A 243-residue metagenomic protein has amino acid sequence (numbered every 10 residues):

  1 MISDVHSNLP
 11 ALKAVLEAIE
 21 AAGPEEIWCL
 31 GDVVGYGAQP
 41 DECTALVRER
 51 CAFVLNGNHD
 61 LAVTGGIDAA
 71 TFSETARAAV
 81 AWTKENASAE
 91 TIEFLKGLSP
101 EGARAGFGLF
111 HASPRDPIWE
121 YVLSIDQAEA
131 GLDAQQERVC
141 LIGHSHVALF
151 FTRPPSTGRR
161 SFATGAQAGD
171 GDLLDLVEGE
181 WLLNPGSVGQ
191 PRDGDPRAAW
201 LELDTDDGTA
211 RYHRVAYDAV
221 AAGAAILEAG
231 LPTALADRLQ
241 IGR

Functional and structural regions predicted by a protein language model:
M1-H6, G106-S113, L182-G186: Active-site-proximal beta-strand elements of phosphoester/diester hydrolases
I2, S7-I92: Core catalytic region of metal-dependent phosphoesterases/phosphodiesterases, especially metallo-beta-lactamase-like
H6-A11, G35-A38, H59-T64, A103 (+3 more regions): Active-site environment of divalent metal-dependent phosphoester hydrolases
A22-G23, N86-R153, R159, R243: His/acidic metal-ligating clusters that form di-metal
W28, F53-L55, F110, L141 (+1 more regions): Hydrophobic/aromatic beta-strand patches that form the interior of the parallel beta-sheet core in alpha/beta enzyme
G66-I67, E120, F151-P154, G223-A225: Short, well-ordered secondary-structure micro-motifs
P155-R243: Acidic, His/Gly-rich catalytic cores of divalent-metal-dependent hydrolytic chemistry
